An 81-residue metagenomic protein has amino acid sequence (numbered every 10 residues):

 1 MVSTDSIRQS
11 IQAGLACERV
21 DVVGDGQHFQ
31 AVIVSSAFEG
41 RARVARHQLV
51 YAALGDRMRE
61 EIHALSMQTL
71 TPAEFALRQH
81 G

Functional and structural regions predicted by a protein language model:
M1-Q27: N-terminal first-folded block
I7, I11, R46-M58: Short, non-transmembrane amphipathic alpha-helical segments
V23, V32-V34, Q68-L70: Solvent-exposed beta-strand sheet faces enriched in polar/charged residues
Q27, S36-F38, P72: Residue-level signature for short turns and capping positions that connect secondary-structure elements
H28, H47, H63: Histidine-centered active-site/metal-ligand motif
H28-Q30, F75-A76: A short acidic, often aromatic-flanked loop/helix-cap motif at beta-alpha or helix-coil junctions that lines enzyme
I33-A45: A short interface-forming secondary-structure element
Y51-G81: C-terminal structural segments of small proteins and small subunits
